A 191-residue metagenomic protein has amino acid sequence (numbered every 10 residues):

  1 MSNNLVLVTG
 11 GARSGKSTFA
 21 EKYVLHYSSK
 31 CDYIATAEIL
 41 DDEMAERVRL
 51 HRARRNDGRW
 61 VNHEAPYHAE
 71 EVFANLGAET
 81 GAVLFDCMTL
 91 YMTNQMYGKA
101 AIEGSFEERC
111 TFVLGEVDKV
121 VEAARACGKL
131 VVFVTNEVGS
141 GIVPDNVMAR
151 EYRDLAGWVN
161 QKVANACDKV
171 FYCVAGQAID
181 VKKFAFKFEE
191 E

Functional and structural regions predicted by a protein language model:
M1-L5, A12, A78-E79, G104 (+2 more regions): Catalytic phosphate/metal-binding cores of nucleic-acid and nucleotide-processing enzymes, i.e., regions that mediate
M1-S17, V24, S28, D32-I34 (+1 more regions): Charged, low-complexity C-terminal accessory regions
S2, V6-G77: Conserved P-loop
N4-V8, C31, G81-D86, K129-F133: Generic beta-sheet signal
A20, H51, L84, N136 (+1 more regions): Residue-level signal for inorganic ion chemistry
I34, N62-E64, L84-C87, F133-V134 (+1 more regions): Short, conserved beta-strand edge motifs with alternating hydrophobic and charged residues
G58-F112: Helix-adjacent hinge/juxtasegments
Y67, T93-E191: Replace "adjacent to P-loop NTPase cores in ATP/GTP-dependent enzymes" with "adjacent to NTP-binding cores
